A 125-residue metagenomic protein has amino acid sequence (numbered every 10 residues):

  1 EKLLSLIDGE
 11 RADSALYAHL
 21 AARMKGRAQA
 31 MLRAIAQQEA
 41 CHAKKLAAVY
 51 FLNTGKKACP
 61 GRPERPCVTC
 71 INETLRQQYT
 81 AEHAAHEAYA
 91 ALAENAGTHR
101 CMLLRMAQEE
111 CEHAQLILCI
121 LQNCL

Functional and structural regions predicted by a protein language model:
E1-L125: Non-heme di-metal
